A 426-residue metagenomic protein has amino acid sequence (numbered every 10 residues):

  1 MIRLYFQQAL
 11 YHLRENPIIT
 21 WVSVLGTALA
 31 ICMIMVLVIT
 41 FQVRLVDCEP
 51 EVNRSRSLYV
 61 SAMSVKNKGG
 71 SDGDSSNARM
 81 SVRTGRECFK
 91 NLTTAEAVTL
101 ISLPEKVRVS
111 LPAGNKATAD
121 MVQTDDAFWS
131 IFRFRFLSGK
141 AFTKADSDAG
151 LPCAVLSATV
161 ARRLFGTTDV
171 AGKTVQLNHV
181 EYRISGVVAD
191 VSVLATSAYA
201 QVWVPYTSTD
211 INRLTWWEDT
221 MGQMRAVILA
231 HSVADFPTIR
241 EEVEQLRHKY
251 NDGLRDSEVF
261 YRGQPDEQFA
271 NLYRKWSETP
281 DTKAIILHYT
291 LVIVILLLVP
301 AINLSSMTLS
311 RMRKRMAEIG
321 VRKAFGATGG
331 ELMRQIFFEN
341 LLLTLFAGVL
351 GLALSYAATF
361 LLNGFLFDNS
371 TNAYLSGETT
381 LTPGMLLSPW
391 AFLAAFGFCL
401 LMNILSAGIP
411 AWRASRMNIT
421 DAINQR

Functional and structural regions predicted by a protein language model:
R3-L4, Y11, E15, H248-V292 (+2 more regions): Membrane-helix entry/capping segments
Y5, S388-R426: C-terminal membrane-exit region of the final transmembrane helix in multipass inner-membrane proteins
L13, M312-R315, V321-G330, M417 (+1 more regions): Short helix-to-coil transition segments within interhelical loops that connect adjacent transmembrane helices
E15-R44, P280-A317, L345, L401-M402: Hydrophobic alpha-helical transmembrane segments of multi-pass inner-membrane transport and secretion
I18-V22, G26-L29, A317-N363, A394 (+2 more regions): Transmembrane alpha-helical interface segments in multi-pass membrane proteins
L37-R108, N115, T220-R225, T371-T380: Membrane-proximal extracellular/periplasmic loop immediately following the first transmembrane helix
M63-R79, T99-A127, K140-A154, V191-S192 (+2 more regions): Short acidic/polar micro-motifs at solvent-exposed secondary-structure junctions
D125-A141, P152-T279: Mid-to-C-terminal secondary-structure elements that act as membrane-proximal/extracytoplasmic interface segments
